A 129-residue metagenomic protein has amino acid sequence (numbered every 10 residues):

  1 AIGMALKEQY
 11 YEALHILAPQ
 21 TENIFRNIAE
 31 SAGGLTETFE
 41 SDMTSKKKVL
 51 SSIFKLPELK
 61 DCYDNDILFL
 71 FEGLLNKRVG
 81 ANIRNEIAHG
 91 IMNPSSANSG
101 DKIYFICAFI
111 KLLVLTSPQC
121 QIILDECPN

Functional and structural regions predicted by a protein language model:
A1-E58, D125-N129: Amphipathic alpha-helical interface elements
A1-K7, L68-F71, G90: Active-site-adjacent structural elements in folded domains
L6, Y10-L14, A18-T21, M43 (+3 more regions): Active-site-proximal structural scaffolding
P19-N27, K48, N65, F69 (+2 more regions): Feature representing long, continuous alpha-helical segments
F25, F39, F54, F69-F71 (+2 more regions): Phenylalanine-focused residue identity feature
S52-N82: Short, mixed-charge amphipathic alpha-helical segments
L70-N129: Charge-enriched, short contiguous segments at helix-coil
